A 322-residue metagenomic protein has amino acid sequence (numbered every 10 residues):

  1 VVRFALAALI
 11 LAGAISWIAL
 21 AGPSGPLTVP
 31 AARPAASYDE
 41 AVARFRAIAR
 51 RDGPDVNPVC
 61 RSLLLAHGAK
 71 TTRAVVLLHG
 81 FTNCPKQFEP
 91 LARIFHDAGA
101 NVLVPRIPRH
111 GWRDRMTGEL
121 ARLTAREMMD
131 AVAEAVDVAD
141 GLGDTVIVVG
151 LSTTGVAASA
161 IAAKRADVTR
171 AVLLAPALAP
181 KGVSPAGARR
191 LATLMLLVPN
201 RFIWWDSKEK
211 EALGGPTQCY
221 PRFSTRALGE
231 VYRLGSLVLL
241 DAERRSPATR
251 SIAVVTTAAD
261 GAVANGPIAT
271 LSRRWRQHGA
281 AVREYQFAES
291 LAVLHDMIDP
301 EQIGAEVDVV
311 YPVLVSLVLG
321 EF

Functional and structural regions predicted by a protein language model:
V1-Y38: N-terminal membrane-anchoring alpha-helices
S16, L64-A69, P216-L291, A305-L319: Serine-hydrolase catalytic core
V29-V56, P176-R244, Q286-V310: The alpha/beta-hydrolase serine catalytic core
V56-H110: Short, surface-exposed "cap/lid" segments of acyl-processing enzymes
R109-D114, L178: Alpha/beta-hydrolase active-site loop signature
R113-G143: Catalytic nucleophile-loop/oxyanion-hole region of alpha/beta-hydrolase and closely related hydrolase-like folds
V148-V149, A171: Conserved alpha/beta-hydrolase fold motif
V149-A158: Gly/Ala-rich beta-loop-alpha elbow adjacent to hydrolase catalytic centers
